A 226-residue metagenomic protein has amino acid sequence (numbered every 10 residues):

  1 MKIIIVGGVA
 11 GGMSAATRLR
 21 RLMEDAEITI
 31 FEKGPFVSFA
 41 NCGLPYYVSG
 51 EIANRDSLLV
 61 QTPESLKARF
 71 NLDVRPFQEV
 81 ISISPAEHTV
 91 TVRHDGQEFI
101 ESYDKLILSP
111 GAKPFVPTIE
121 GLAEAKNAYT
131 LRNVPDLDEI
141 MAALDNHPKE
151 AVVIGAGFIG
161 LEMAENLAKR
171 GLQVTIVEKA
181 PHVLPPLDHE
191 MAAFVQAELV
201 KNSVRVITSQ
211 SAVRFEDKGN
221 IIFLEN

Functional and structural regions predicted by a protein language model:
M1-D73, N166-L187: Beta1-alpha1 glycine-rich phosphate/pyrophosphate-binding loop at the start of Rossmann-like nucleotide-binding domains
M1-I4, V60-I154, I222-N226: FAD-binding core/adjacent interface of flavoenzyme oxidoreductases
V9-M13, P35, A112-P114, P135 (+2 more regions): Residue-level detector of alpha-helix initiation sites
S14, E162, F194: Short alpha-helical segment within the catalytic ATP-binding CA
L19-R21, G43-Y46, T89-V90, E120-E124 (+4 more regions): Short, glycine/charged-enriched secondary-structure capping and boundary segments
D25-E27, R75-H94, E101, K169-N226: A Rossmann-like FAD-binding core segment of flavoenzymes
S38, V116-P117, L161-E162: Glycine/Thr-rich phosphate-binding loops of Rossmann-like dinucleotide-binding domains
P135, E139-L187: Rossmann-like NAD(P)H-binding beta-loop-alpha module
